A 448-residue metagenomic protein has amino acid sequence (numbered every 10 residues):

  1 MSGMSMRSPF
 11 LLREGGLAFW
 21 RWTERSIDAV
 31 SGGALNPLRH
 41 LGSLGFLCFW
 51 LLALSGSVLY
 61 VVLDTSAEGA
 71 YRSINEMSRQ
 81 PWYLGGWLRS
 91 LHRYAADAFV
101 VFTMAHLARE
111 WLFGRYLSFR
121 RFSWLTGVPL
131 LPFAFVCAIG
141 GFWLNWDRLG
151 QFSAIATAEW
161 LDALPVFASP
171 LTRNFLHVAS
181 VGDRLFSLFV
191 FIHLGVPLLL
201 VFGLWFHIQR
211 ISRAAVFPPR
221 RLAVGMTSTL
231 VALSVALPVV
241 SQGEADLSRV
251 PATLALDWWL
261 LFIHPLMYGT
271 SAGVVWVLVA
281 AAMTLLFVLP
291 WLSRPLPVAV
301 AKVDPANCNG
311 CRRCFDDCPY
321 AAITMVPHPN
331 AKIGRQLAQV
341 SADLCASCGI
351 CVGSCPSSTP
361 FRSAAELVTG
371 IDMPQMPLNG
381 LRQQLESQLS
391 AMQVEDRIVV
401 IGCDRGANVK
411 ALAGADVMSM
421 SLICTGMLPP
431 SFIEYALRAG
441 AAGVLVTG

Functional and structural regions predicted by a protein language model:
M1-A29: Perimembrane topogenic segments of multi-pass inner/organellar membrane proteins
W20, S26, V30-V61, S73-H92 (+4 more regions): Membrane-embedded alpha-helical bundles of multi-pass integral membrane proteins
G45-A70, R397, I401-G406, A411: Conserved oxyanion/phosphate-binding beta-strand-loop segments in alpha/beta enzyme cores
V128, F142, S153-A156, T229 (+1 more regions): Iron-sulfur-associated redox domains of electron-transfer enzymes in respiratory and anaerobic energy metabolism
F167-A168, I263-H264, N307-M325, Q383-Q384: Cytosolic juxtamembrane regulatory segments of multi-pass membrane proteins
R294-A306, F361-G380: Membrane-interfacial segments at transmembrane helix termini in multi-pass membrane proteins
V298, K302-N309, S341-D343, I423: Short, contiguous acidic/charged loop-to-helix segments that flank catalytic cores in large enzymes
R313-V340, L344-P374: Iron-sulfur cluster-binding cysteine motifs and their immediate structural context in ferredoxin-like electron-transfer
